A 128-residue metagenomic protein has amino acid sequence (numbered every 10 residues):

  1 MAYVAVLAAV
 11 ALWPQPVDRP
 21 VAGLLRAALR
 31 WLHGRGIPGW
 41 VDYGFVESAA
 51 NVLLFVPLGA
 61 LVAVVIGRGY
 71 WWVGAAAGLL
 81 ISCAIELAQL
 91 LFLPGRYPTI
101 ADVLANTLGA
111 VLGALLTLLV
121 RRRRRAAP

Functional and structural regions predicted by a protein language model:
M1-R96, A114-P128: Bulky hydrophobic segments
E47-A50, V103-L108: Alpha-helical transmembrane segments of polytopic membrane proteins
G95-A105: Non-cytosolic membrane-interface motifs at loop->transmembrane helix junctions
